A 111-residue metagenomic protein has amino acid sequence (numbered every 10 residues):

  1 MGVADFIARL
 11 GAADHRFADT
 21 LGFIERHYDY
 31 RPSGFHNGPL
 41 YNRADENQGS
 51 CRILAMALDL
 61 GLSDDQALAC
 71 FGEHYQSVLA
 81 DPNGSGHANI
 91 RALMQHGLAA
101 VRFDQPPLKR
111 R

Functional and structural regions predicted by a protein language model:
M1-L10, P106-R110: Long, charge-rich, low-complexity intrinsically disordered regions
G2-V3, F23, S50-I53: Intrinsically disordered, charged low-complexity linkers and terminal tails that flank or connect structured domains
F6-D14, N42-R43: Short, surface-exposed loop/turn motifs that are enriched in glycine and acidic residues and include a nearby proline
L10-P32, P106: Short, charge-rich, low-complexity alpha-helical interaction segments
F23, H27, C70-H74, L93-H96: Short acidic/histidine-centered micro-motifs embedded in hydrophobic/aromatic stretches that mark compact functional
P32, H36-L40: A short, structured beta-strand/loop element
P39-L40, A44-A88: Amphipathic protein-protein interaction modules
S85-R111: Long, compositionally biased
